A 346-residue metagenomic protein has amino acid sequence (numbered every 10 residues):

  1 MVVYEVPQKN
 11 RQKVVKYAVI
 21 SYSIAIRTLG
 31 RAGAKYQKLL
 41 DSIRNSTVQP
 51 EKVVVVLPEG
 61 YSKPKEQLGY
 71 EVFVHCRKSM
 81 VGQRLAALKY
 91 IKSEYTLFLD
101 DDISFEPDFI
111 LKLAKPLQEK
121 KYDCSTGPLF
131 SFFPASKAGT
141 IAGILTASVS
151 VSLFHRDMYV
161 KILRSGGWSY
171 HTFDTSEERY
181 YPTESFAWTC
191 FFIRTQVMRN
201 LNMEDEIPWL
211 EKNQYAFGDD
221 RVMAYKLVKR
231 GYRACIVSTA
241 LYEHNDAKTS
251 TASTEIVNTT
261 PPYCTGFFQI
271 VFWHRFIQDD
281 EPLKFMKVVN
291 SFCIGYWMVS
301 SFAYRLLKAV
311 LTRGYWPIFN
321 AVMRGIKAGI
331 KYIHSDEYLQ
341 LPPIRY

Functional and structural regions predicted by a protein language model:
K38-P50: Short, acidic, metal-binding catalytic loop of nucleotide-sugar glycosyltransferases
H75-I91: Glycine-rich, basic loop-to-helix element that forms the pyrophosphate-binding segment of sugar-nucleotide handling
V81, D157-I193, Y215-A216, I256 (+1 more regions): A recurrent flexible, glycine/aromatic-enriched loop bordering the glycosyltransferase active site that acts as
T96: Short aromatic/hydrophobic "clamp" motif used to bind/position activated sugar donors
D108-R156: Conserved donor NDP-sugar-binding/catalytic core segment of glycosyltransferases
F186-W188, W209-Y225: Acidic donor-binding loop at a coil-to-helix junction in glycosyltransferase catalytic cores that engages
E204-F217, R230-I256: Active-site donor/metal-binding and catalytic loop motifs of nucleotide-sugar-dependent glycosylation enzymes
Y263-T265, D280-Y346: Non-catalytic, C-terminal membrane-associated alpha-helical segments of glycosyltransferases
